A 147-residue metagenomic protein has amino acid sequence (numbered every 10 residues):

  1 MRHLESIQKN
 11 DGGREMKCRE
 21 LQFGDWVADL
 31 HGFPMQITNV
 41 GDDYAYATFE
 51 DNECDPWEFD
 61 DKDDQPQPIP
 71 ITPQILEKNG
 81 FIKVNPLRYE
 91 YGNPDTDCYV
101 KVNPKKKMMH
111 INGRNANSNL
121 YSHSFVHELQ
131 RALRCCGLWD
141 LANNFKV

Functional and structural regions predicted by a protein language model:
H3-E15: Short, Lys/Arg-enriched N-terminal segments with co-localized hydrophobic residues within the first ~10-30 amino acids
K17-H31: Short coil-to-beta transition motif at edge beta-strands of beta-rich domains
G24-W26, I71-N93: Amphipathic alpha-helical oligomerization segments
W26, F33-D43: Short beta-strand-centered aromatic/proline hotspots
V40-D63, N85-V126: Acidic, low-complexity, intrinsically disordered interaction modules
C54-I82, L120-W139: Intrinsically disordered, low-complexity, charged/polar segments
G137-V147: Charged phosphate-binding loop/patch that engages nucleotide di/tri-phosphates or the phosphate backbone of nucleic
